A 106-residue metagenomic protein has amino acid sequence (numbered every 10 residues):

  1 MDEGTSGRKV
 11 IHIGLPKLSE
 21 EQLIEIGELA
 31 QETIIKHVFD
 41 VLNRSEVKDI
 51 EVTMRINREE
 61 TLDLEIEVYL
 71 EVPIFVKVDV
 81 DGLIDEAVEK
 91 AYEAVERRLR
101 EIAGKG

Functional and structural regions predicted by a protein language model:
M1-G106: Intrinsically disordered, low-complexity linear regions
